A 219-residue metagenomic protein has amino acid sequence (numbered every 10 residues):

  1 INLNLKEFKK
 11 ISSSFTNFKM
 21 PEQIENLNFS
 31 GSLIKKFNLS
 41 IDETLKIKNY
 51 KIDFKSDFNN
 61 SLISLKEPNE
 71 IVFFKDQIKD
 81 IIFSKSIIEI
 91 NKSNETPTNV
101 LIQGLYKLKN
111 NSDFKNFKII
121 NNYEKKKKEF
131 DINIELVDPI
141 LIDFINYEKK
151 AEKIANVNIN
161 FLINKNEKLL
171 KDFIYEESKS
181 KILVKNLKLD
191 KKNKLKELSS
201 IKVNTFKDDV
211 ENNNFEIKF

Functional and structural regions predicted by a protein language model:
I1-F219: Membrane-proximal interfacial segments on either side of biological membranes
